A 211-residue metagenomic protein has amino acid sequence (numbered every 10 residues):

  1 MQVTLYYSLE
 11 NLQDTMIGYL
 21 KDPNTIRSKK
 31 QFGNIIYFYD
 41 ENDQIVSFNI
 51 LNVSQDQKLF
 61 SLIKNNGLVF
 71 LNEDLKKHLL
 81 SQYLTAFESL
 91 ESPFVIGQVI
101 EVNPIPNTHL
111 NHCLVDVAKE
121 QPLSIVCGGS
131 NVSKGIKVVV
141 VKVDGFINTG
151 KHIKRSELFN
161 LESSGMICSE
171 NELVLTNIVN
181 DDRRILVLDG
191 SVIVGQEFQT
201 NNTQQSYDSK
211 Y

Functional and structural regions predicted by a protein language model:
M1-Y211: Phosphate-backbone binding interfaces of nucleic-acid-interacting proteins
